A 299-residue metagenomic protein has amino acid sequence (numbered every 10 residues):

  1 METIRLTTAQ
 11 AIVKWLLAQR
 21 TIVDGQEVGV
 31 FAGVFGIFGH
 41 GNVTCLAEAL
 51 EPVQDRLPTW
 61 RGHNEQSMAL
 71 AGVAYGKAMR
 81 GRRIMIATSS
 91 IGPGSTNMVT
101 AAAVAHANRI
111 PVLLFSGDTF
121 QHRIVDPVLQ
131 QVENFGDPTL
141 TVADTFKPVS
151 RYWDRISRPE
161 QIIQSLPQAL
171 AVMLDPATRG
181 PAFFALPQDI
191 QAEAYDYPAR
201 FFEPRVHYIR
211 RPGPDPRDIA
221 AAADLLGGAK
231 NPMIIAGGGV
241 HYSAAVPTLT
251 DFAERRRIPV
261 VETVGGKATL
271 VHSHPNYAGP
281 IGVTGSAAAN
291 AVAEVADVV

Functional and structural regions predicted by a protein language model:
E2-V299: N-terminal alpha/beta PP-like core and its mobile active-site loop of ThDP/TPP-dependent enzymes
